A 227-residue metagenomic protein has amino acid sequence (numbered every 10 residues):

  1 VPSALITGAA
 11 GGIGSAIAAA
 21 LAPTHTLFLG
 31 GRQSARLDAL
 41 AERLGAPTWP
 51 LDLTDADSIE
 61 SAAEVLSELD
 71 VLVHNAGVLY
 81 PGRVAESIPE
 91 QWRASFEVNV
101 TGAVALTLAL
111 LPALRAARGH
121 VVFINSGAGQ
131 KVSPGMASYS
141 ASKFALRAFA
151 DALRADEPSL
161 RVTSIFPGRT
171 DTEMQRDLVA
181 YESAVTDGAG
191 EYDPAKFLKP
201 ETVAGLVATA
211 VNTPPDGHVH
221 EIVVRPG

Functional and structural regions predicted by a protein language model:
A10-G11: Conserved glycine-rich cofactor-binding loop
T24-A39: Conserved glycine-rich Rossmann-like NAD(P)H-binding loop of the short-chain dehydrogenase/reductase
N75-Y80: Conserved NAD(P)H cofactor-binding loop of Rossmann-fold oxidoreductase domains
R83-V84, Q91-R93: Substrate-binding pocket helix/loop in short-chain dehydrogenase/reductase
T107, S142: Active-site helix of classical SDR
S126: Residue(s) in the substrate-gating loop at a strand-loop-helix junction that position the organic substrate next
L160, S164-P167, S183-G227: C-terminal helical subdomain
